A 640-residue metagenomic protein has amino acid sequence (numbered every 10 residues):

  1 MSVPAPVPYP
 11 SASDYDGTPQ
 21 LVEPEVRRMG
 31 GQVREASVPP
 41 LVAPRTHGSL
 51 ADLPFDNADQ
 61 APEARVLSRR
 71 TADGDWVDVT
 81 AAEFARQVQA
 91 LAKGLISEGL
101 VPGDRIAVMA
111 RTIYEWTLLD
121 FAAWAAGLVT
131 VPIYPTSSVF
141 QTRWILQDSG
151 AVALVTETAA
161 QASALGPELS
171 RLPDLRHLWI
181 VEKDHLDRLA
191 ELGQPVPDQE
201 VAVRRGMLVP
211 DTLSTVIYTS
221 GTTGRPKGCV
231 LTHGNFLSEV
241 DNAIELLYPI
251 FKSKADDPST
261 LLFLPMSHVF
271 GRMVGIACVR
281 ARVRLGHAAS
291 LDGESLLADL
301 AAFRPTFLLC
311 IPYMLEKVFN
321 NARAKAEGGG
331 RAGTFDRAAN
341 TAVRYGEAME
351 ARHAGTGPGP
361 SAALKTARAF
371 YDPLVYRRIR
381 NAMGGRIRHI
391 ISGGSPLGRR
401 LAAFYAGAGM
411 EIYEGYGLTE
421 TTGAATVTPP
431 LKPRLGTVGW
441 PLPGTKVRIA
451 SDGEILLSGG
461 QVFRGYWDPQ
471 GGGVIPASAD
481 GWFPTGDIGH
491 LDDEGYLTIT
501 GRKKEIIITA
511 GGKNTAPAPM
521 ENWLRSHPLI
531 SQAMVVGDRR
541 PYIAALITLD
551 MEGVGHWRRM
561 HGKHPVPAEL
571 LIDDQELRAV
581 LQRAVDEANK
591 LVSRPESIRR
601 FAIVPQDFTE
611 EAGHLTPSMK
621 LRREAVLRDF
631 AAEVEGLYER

Functional and structural regions predicted by a protein language model:
M1-L21, E98, A125-L192, V580 (+1 more regions): Structural core segment of the AMP-binding/adenylate-forming
P62-R65, I180, V196-Y218, R225 (+1 more regions): Conserved pre-ATP/AMP-binding loop-to-beta segment of ANL
E63-I113, T117-F121, S138-R143, G234: Conserved AMP-binding/adenylate-forming core of the ANL superfamily
T71-D73, A160-P210, A322-R378: ANL superfamily adenylate-forming
D78-A82, S214-D241: Conserved AMP-binding A3 loop
L237-S259, M266-Y376, R386: Conserved AMP-binding/adenylation subdomain of ANL enzymes
P441-A450, E454-T509, S526: Conserved ATP-binding/catalytic segment of the ANL
Q532-V535, P541, Q582-R640: Conserved C-terminal "lid"/linker of ANL adenylate-forming enzymes
